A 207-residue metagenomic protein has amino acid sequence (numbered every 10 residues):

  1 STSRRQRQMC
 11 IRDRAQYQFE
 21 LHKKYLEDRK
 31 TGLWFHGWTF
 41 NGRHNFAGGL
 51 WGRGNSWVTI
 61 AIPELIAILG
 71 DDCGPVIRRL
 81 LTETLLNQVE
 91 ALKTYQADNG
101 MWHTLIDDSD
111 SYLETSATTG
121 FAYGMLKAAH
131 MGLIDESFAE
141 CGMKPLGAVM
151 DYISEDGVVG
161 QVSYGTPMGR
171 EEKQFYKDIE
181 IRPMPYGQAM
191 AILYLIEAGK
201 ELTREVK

Functional and structural regions predicted by a protein language model:
S1-I11: Single conserved hydrophobic/aromatic residue that forms the stacking wall/gate of nucleotide- or nucleobase-binding
R5, F19, K23-L26, I62 (+5 more regions): Sec/Tat-exported extracytoplasmic proteins
R12-P63: Loop-centered beta-sheet repeat module
D13-F35, L81-G100, C141-V158: Long, well-ordered core segments of solenoidal/helical folds
W34-F40, T104, Y164-E172: Conserved catalytic-core motifs characterized by acidic clusters
N41-I60, I77-R78, Q96, M101-T119 (+2 more regions): Solvent-exposed loop and edge beta-strand segments that line ligand/cofactor-binding and catalytic clefts
T59-I66, E83, V89: Early exported N-terminus immediately downstream of N-terminal targeting peptides
D108, Y112-L113, A117-K207: CBM-like carbohydrate-recognition segments
